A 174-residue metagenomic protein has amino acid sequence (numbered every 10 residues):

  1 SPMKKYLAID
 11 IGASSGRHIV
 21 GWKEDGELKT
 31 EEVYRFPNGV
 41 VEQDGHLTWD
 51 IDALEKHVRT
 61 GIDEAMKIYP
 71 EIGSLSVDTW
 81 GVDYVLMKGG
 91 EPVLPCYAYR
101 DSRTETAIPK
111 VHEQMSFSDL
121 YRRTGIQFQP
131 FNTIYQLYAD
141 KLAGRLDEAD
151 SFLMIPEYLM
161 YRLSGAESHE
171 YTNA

Functional and structural regions predicted by a protein language model:
S1-P2, A166: Short intrinsically disordered, low-complexity coil segments enriched in acidic
P2-C96, T106, R122, E148: N-terminal glycine/serine-rich phosphate-binding loop of ATP-dependent small-molecule kinases, especially carbohydrate
I11-A13, K88, C96, L120-A174: Gly/Ser/Thr-rich active-site cleft segment
E32, H112-E113, L163, E167: Short, compositionally biased low-complexity segments
K67-I68, E113, L142, L146: Secondary-structure boundary motif
D101: Carbohydrate-associated surface elements
E105-S116: Hinge/lid segment of periplasmic solute-binding proteins
